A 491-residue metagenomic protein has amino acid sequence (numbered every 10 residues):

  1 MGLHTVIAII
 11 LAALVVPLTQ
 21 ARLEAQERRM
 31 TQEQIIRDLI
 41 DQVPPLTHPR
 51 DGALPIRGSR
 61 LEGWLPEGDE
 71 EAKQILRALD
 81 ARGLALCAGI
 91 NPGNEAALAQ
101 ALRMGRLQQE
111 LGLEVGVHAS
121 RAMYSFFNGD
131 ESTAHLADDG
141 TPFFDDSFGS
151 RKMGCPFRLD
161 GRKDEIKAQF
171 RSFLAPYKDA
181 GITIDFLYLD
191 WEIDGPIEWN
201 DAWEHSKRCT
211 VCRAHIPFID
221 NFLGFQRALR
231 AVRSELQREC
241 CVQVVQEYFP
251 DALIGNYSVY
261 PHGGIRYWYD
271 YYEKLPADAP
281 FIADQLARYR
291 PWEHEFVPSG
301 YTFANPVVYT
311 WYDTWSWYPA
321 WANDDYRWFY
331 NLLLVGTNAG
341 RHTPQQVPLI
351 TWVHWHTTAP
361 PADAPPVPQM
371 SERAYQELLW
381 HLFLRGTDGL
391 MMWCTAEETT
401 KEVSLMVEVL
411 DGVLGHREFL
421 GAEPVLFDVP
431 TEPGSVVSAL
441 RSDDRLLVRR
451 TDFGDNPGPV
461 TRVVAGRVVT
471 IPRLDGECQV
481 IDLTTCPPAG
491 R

Functional and structural regions predicted by a protein language model:
V6-P17: Bacterial N-terminal signal peptides
P17-L18, T210: Short, low-complexity, intrinsically disordered N-terminal segments
A21-A25: Boundary at the C-terminal end of the N-terminal hydrophobic targeting segment
Q26-R491: Glycan-processing catalytic domains of CAZymes
